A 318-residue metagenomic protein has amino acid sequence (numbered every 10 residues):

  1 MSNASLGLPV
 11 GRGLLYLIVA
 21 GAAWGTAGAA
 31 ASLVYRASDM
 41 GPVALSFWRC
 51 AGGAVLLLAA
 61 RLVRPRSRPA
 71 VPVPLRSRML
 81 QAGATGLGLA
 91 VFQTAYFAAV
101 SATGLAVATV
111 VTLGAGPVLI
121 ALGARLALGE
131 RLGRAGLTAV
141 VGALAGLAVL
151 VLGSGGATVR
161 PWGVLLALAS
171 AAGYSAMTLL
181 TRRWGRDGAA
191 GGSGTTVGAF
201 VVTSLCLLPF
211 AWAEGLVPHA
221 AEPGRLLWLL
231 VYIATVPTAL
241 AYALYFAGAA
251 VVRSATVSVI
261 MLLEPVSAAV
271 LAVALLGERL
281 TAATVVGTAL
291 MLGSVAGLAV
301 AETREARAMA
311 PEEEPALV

Functional and structural regions predicted by a protein language model:
M1-W48, G53, V91, A95 (+4 more regions): Glycine-/small-residue-enriched transmembrane alpha-helix faces in small-molecule transporters and effluxers
S2-N3, C50, L152, L226-W228 (+1 more regions): C-terminal-most transmembrane helix of multi-pass membrane proteins
G11-Y16, P42-L62, A139-G142, W162-A169 (+2 more regions): Hydrophobic alpha-helical transmembrane segments of multi-pass integral membrane proteins, especially transporters
G21, A108-A115, T181-S204, T238-A274: Helix-helix packing/entry segments at the starts of transmembrane helices
A23-T26, R61-V107, T112, A121 (+2 more regions): Specific transmembrane alpha-helical segments of multi-pass solute transporters/efflux pumps, especially DMT/EamA
V34, L45, R49, A99 (+6 more regions): Hydrophobic/aromatic residues within transmembrane alpha-helices of multi-pass small-molecule transporters
A44-V55, F97-G129, G136, S170 (+1 more regions): Specific alpha-helical transmembrane segments that line the substrate/conduction pathway and gating interfaces
L57, L132-G153, S170-Y174, L271 (+1 more regions): Hydrophobic transmembrane alpha-helices of multi-pass small-molecule transport proteins
